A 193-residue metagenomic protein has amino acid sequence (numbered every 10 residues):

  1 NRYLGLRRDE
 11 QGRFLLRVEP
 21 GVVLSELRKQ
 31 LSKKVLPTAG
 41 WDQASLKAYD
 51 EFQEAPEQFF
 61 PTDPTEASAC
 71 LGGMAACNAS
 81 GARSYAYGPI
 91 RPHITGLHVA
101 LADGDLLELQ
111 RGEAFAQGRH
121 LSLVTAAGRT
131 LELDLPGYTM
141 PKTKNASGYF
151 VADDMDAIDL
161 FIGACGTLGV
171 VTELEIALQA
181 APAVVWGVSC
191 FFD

Functional and structural regions predicted by a protein language model:
N1: Short basic, glycine-rich beta-strand/loop surfaces that mediate nucleic-acid
L4-L6, S25, K29-K33, P37-D193: FAD-binding subdomain of flavoenzyme oxidoreductases
G12-R13: Structural motif
G21: Extended, alpha-helix-rich binding/interface surfaces that flank or overlap catalytic cores and mediate recognition
